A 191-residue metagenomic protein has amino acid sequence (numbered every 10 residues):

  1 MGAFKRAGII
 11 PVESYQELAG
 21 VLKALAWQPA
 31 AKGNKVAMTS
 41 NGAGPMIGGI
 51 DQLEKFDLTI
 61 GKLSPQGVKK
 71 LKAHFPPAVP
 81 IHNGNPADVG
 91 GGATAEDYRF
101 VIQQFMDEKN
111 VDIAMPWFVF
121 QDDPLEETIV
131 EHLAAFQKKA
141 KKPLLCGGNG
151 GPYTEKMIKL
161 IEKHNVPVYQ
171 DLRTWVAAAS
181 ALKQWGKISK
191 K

Functional and structural regions predicted by a protein language model:
M1-I60, E131-K191: Peripheral docking tails and interdomain loops at the edges of cofactor- or intermediate-handling domains
K32-V119: Short glycine-cluster motifs
E96-D107, E127-A135, R173, A177: Amphipathic, non-transmembrane alpha-helical secondary structure
F120-L125, G151-P152: Short, small-residue-enriched loops and turns at beta-alpha junctions that line or gate enzyme active sites
